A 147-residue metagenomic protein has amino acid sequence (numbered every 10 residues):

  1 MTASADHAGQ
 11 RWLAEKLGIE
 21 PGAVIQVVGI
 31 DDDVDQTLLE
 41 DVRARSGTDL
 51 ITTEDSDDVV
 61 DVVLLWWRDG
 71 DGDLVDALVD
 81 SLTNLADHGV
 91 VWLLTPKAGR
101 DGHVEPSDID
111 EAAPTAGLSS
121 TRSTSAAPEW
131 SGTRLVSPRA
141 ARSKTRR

Functional and structural regions predicted by a protein language model:
M1-R147: S-adenosyl-L-methionine-dependent methyltransferase catalytic core, i.e., the SAM/SAH-binding region
